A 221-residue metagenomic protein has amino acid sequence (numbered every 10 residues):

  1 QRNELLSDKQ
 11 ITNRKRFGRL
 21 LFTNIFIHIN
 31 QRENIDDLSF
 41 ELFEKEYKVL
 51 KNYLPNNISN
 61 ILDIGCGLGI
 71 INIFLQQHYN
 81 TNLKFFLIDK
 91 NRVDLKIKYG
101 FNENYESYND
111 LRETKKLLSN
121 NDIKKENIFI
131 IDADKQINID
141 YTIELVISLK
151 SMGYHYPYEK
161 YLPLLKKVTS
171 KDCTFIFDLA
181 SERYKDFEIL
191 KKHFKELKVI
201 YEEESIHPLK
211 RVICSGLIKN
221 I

Functional and structural regions predicted by a protein language model:
R2-L54: Class I SAM-dependent methyltransferase Rossmann-like catalytic core, especially the SAM/SAH-binding loop
I58-G67: Conserved class I S-adenosyl-L-methionine
L68-T81: Conserved SAM-binding loop of SAM-dependent methyltransferases across substrates and taxa, primarily the Class I
N102-Q136: S-adenosyl-L-methionine
K135-V146: A short acidic, Gly/Pro-enriched loop at the edge of an enzyme's catalytic core that lines a small-molecule cofactor
E144-P157: A short SAM/SAH-binding and catalytic strip from SAM-dependent methyltransferases
E159-K171: A short glycine-rich, Lys/Arg-flanked "PGG" loop and its adjoining helix->strand segment in the class I
D172-A180: Conserved beta-strand signature within the Rossmann-like core of class I S-adenosyl-L-methionine
